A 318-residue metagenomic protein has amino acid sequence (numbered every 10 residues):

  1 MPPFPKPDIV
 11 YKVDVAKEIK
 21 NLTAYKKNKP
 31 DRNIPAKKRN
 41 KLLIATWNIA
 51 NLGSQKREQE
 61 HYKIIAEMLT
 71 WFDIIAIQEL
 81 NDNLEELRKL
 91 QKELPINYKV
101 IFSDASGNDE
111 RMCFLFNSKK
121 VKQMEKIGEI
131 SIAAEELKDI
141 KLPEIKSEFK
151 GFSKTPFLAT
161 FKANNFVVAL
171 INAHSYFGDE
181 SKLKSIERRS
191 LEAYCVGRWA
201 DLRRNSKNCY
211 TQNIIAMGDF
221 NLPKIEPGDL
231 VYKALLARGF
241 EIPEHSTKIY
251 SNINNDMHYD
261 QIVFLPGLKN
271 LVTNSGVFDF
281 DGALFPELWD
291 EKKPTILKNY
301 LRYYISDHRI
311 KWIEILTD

Functional and structural regions predicted by a protein language model:
M1-I34, L84, L202-I215, N221-D318: Metal-dependent phosphoester-hydrolase catalytic domains
N33-I44, K119-K122, G151-D179, D318: Beta-strand-turn-beta hairpins that frame and shape the catalytic cleft of phosphate-ester-processing enzymes
I44-I49, M68-L87, L115, A159 (+3 more regions): Active-site beta-strand/loop signature of hydrolases that rely on acidic residues for catalysis
I49-L52, L80-L84, A105-D109, K120-K122 (+5 more regions): Solvent-exposed loop/turn segments at secondary-structure junctions within structured extracellular/periplasmic domains
I49-Q59, K141-E144, D179-R188: Acidic/histidine-rich helix-loop elements that form or flank divalent-metal/phosphate-binding sites at the catalytic
K56-K63, N81-L94, C113, E226-L236: Metal-dependent catalytic neighborhoods of phosphoester/phosphodiester hydrolases
I74, E79-N81, E86-V167: Structured beta-strand-rich core segments of catalytic domains in phosphoester-bond hydrolases
S175-C195, I225: Active-site-proximal segments of metal-dependent phosphoesterases and phosphodiesterases across multiple
